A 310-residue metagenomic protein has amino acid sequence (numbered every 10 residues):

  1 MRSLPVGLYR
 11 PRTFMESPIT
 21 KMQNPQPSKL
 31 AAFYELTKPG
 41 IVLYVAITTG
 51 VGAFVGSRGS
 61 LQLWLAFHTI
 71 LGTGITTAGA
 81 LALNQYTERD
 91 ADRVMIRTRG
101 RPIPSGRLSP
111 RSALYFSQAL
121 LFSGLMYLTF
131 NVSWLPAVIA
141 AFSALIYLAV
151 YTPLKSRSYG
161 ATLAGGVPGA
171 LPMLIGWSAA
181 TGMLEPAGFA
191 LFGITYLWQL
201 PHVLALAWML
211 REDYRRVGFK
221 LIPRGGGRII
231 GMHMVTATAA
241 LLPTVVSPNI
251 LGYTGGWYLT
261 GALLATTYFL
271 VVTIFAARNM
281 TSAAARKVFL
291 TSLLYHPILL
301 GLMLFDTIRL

Functional and structural regions predicted by a protein language model:
E16-S28, T87-L108, L204-I229: Cytosolic, membrane-interface loops and tails of multi-pass inner-membrane proteins
A46-G50, R101-P102, L120, L163-A180 (+2 more regions): Small-residue-rich segments of transmembrane alpha-helices in multi-pass membrane proteins, especially helix faces
I47-V51, V55-R89, R97, L121 (+4 more regions): Membrane-embedded alpha-helical segments that form the functional core of polytopic membrane enzymes, especially those
T49-G56, G124-N131, Y147-T152, M173-A180 (+5 more regions): Structural signal for membrane-spanning alpha-helices in multi-pass inner-membrane proteins, emphasizing helix cores
I75-L83, L145-P153, I194-R211, L242 (+1 more regions): Transmembrane alpha-helical segments that form the membrane-embedded catalytic/substrate-channel core of multi-pass
R97-V138, G225-N249: Multi-pass membrane catalytic core of lipid/isoprenoid biosynthesis enzymes
P110-A180: Intramembrane alpha-helical segments
L270-I298: Interfacial loop-to-transmembrane junctions
